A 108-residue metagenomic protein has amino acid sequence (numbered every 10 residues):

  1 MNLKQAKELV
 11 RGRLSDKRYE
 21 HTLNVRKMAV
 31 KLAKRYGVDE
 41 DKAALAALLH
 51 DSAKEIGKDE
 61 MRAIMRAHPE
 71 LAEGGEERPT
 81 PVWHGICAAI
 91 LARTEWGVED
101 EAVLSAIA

Functional and structural regions predicted by a protein language model:
M1-S15: Generic N-terminal amphipathic, Lys/Arg-enriched alpha-helix
K4, R26-K27, G85-C87: A generic alpha-helix surface/boundary motif
E8-G12, R35-A108: Divalent metal-dependent catalytic cores for phosphoryl transfer on phosphate-bearing substrates
H21-T22: N-terminal glycine-rich anion-binding loops that anchor highly charged ligand groups
